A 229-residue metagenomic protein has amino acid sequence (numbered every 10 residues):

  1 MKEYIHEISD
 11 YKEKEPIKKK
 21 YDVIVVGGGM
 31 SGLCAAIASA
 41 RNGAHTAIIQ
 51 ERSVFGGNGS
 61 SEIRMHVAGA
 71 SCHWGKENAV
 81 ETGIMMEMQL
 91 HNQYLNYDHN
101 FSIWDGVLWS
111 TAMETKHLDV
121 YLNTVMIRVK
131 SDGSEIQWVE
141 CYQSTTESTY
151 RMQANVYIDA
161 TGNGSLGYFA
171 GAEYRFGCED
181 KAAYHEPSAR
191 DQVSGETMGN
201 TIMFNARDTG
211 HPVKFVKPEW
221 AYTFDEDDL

Functional and structural regions predicted by a protein language model:
M1-Y4, K12, K20, A38 (+5 more regions): Conserved N-terminal/central alpha/beta ligand/cofactor-binding core
E15-G29: Beta1/beta-strand and adjacent pyrophosphate-binding region of the FAD-binding site in flavoprotein oxidoreductases
K19-Y21, T146-V156: Core beta-strand elements of the Rossmann-like FAD/NAD(P) dinucleotide-binding domain in flavoenzyme oxidoreductases
V26, M152-G162: Short hydrophobic core segments
G28, Q143, T161, A170: Glycine-rich, N-terminal phosphate-binding loop of Rossmann-like dinucleotide-binding domains
G32: N-terminal Rossmann-fold NAD(P) dinucleotide-binding loop
K130-R151: Conserved beta-strand-loop-beta-strand element in the redox core of flavoprotein oxidoreductases
L166-L229: Rossmann-like dinucleotide-binding core of oxidoreductases
